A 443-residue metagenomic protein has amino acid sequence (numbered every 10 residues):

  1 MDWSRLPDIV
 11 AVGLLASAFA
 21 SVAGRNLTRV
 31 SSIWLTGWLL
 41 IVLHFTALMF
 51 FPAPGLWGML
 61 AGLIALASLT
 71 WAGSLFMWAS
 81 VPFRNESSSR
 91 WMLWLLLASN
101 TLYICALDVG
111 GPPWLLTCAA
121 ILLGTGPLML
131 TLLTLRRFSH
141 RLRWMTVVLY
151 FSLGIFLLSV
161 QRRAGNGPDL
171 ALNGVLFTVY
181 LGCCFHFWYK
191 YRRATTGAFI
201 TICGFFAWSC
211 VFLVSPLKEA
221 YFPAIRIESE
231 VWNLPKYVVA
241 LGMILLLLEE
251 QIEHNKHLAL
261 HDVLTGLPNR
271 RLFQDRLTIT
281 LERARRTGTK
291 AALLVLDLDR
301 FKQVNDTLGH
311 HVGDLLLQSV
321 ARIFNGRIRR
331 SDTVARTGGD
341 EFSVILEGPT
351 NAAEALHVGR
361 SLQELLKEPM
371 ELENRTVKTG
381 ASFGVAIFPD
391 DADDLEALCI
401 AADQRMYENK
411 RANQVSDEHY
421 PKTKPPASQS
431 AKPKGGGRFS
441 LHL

Functional and structural regions predicted by a protein language model:
M1-L14: Hydrophobic transmembrane alpha-helical segments in integral membrane proteins
L14-S31, A47-Y221, R226, G242 (+1 more regions): Juxtamembrane segments at transmembrane-helix boundaries in multi-pass signal-transduction membrane proteins
F199-T201, A207-L264, R271-L281, D332-T333: Signal-transducing coiled-coil linker helices
K256-D275, L296-H310, Q318: Conserved nucleotide-binding and Mg2+-coordinating catalytic segments in signaling enzymes
F301, V320, V334, F342 (+1 more regions): Hydrophobic framework residues that shape the active-site pocket of cyclic nucleotide turnover catalytic cores
L316, R329, S343-E364: Short helix/loop segment flanking the catalytic signature motif in cyclic-nucleotide metabolism enzymes
T333-R336, V377: A short pre-motif secondary-structure segment
A352, L356-Q363, K367, E371-E373 (+3 more regions): Catalytic-core segments of nucleotide cyclases and related cyclic-nucleotide turnover enzymes
